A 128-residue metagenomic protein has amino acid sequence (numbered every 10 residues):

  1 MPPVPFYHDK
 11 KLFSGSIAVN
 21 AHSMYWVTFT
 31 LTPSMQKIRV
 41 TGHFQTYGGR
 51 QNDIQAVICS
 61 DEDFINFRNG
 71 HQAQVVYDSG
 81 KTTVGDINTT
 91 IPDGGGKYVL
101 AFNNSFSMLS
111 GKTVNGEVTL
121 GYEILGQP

Functional and structural regions predicted by a protein language model:
M1-P128: Acidic, Ser/Thr/Pro
